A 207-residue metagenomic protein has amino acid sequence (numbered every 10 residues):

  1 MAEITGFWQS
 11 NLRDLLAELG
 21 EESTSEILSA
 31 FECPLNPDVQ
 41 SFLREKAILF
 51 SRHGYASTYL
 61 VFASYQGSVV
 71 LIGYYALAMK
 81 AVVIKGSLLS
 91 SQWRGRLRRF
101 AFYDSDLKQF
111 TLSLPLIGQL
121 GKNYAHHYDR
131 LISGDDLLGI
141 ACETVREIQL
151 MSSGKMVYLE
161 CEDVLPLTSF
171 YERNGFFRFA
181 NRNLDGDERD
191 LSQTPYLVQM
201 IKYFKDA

Functional and structural regions predicted by a protein language model:
M1-D129, D136, E143-Y158, P166-A207: Non-catalytic substrate-recognition and accessory regions of acyl/acetyltransferase enzymes
C161: His/Cys-centered metal/cofactor-coordination and adjacent catalytic loops
